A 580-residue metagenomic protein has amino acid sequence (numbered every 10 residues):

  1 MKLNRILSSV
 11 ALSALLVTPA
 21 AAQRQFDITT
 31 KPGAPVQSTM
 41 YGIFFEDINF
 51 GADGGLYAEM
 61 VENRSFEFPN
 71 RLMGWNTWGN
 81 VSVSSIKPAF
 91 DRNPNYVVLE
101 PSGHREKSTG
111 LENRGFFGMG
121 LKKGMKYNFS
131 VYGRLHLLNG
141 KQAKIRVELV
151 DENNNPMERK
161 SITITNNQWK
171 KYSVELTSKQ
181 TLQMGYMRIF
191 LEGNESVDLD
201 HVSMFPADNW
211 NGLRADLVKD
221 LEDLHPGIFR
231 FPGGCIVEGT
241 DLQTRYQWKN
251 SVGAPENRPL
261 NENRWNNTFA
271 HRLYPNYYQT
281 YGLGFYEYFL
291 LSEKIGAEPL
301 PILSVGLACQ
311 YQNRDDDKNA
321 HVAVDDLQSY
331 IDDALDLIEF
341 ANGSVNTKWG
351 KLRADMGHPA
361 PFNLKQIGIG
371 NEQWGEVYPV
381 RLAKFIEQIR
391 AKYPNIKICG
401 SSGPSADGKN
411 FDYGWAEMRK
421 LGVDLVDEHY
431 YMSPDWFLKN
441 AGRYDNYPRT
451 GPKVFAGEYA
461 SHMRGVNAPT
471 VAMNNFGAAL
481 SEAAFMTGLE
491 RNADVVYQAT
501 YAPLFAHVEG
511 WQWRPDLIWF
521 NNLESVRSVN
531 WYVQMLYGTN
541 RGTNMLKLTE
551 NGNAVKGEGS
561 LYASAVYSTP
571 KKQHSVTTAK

Functional and structural regions predicted by a protein language model:
S8-T18: Bacterial N-terminal signal peptides
Q23-T280, E298-L300, D315-Q328, N371 (+2 more regions): Extracellular and organelle-lumenal recognition/adhesion modules and their flexible linkers in secreted
I43, V131, H225, S292 (+5 more regions): Conserved, mostly hydrophobic/aromatic
E46-I48, E192, F231-I236, S304-G306 (+5 more regions): Active-site beta-loop-alpha junctions enriched in small/polar residues
D53, G74, F229-F231, I398-G400 (+4 more regions): Acidic/polar loop patches that form or flank catalytic/metal-binding clefts of enzymes that bind anionic ligands
L176-R188, N194, P206-F231, L273 (+7 more regions): An active-site-proximal structural segment forming one wall of the substrate-binding cleft that immediately precedes
L290-L291, A383-R390, P394-K397, W415-N540 (+1 more regions): Catalytic-core region of carbohydrate-active enzymes that cleave or remodel glycosidic bonds
G559-K580: Carbohydrate-binding surface patches
